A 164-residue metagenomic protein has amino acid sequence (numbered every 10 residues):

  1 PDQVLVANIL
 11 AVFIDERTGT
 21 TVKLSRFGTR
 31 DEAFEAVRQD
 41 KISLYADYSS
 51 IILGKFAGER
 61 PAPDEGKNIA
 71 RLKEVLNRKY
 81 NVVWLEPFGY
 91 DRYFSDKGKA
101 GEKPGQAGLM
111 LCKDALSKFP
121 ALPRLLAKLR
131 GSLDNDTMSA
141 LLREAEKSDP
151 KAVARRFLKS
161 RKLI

Functional and structural regions predicted by a protein language model:
P1-V6, T29: Extracytoplasmic "Venus flytrap"
Q3, S25-R26, A115, K147: Charged, low-complexity surface patches
N8-I9, F13, D31-Y45, A57-E59: Short helices/loops that flank or line small-molecule/ion binding pockets
I9-G19, R156-K159, L163: Ligand-binding cleft/hinge of the Venus flytrap
T21-E35: Short helix-initiation/N-cap motifs at beta->coil->alpha
G28-R30, D40-L53, C112-K113: Beta->alpha turn/N-cap motifs
S49-L142, E146-I164: Contiguous mixed-secondary-structure segments that line small-molecule binding/active-site clefts of soluble domains
